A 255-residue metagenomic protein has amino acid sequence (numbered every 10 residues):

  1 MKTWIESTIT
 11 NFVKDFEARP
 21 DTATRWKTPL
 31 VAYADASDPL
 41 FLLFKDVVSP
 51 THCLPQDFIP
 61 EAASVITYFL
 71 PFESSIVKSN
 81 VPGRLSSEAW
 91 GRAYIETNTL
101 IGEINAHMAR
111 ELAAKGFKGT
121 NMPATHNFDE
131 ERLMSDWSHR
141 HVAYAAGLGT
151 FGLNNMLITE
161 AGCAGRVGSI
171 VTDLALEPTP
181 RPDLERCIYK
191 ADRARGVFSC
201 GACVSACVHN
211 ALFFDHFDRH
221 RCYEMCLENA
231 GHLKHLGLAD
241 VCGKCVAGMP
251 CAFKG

Functional and structural regions predicted by a protein language model:
M1-A93: Non-catalytic, usually N-terminal nucleic-acid engagement modules in DNA/RNA processing proteins
S86-G255: Catalytic cores of enzyme domains
